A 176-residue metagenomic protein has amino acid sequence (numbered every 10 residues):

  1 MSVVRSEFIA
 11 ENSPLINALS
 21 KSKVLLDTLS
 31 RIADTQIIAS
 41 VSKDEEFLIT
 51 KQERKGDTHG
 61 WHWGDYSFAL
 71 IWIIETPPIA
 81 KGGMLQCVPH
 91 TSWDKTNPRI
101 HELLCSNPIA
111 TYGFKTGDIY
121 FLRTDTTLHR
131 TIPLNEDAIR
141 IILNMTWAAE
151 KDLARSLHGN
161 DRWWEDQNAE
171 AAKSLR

Functional and structural regions predicted by a protein language model:
M1-D44: Signature of the catalytic double-stranded beta-helix
S6-L19, G60-W61, M84-D94, N144-L153: Short N-terminal helix-initiation segments at or just after the protein's N-terminus
N17-S22, W63, Y112-G113, E136: Aromatic-acidic/polar surface patches that form glycan- and anion
S30, D34, A39-K43, I49-I119 (+2 more regions): Catalytic core of non-heme Fe(II) oxygenases with the double-stranded beta-helix
G83, W93-R176: Catalytic core of Fe(II)/2-oxoglutarate
